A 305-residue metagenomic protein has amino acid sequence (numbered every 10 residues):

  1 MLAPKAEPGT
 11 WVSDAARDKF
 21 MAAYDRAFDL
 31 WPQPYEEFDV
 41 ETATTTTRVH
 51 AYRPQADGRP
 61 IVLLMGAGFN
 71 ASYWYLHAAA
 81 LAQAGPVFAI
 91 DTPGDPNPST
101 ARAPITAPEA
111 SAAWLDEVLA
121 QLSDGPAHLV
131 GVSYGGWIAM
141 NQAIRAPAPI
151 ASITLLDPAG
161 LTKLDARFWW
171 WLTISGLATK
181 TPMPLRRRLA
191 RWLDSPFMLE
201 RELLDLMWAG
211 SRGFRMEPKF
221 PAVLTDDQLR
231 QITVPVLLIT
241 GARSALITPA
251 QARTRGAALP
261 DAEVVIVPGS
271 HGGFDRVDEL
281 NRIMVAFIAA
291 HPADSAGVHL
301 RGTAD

Functional and structural regions predicted by a protein language model:
M1-P60, G85, G125, V285-D305: Alpha/beta-hydrolase fold catalytic core
R48-N97: Conserved HGGG/HGGXW glycine-rich cap/lid loop of the alpha/beta-hydrolase fold
F88-V130: Active-site loop/oxyanion-hole signature of alpha/beta-hydrolase fold enzymes
M140-I144, S152-K180: Flexible "cap/lid" loop of the alpha/beta hydrolase fold
L164-W169, A178-T233: Conserved alpha/beta-hydrolase catalytic His-Asp/Glu region
I232, L238-T240: Short beta-strand/loop motif that positions the catalytic acidic residue of the alpha/beta-hydrolase fold
R243-I247, G272-G273: Acidic catalytic loop of the alpha/beta-hydrolase fold
G269-N281: Catalytic histidine-centered segment of alpha/beta-hydrolase-like enzymes
